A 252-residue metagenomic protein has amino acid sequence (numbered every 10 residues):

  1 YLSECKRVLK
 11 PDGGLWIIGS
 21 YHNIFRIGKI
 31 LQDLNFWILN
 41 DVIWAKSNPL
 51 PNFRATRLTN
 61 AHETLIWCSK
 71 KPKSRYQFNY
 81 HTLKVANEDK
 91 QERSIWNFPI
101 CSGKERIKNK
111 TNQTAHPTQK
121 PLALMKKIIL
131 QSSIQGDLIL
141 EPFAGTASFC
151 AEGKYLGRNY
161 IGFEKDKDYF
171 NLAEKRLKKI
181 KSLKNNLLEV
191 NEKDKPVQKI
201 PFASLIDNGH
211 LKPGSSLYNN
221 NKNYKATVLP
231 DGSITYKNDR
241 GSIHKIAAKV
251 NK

Functional and structural regions predicted by a protein language model:
Y1-F163, F170: Core catalytic lobe of class I
D33, Q131, R176-K179, K249: Active-site catalytic microenvironments for nucleophilic, acid-base chemistry
F36-D41, T111-Q113, V190, L205-N208 (+1 more regions): N-terminal start-of-chain detector that recognizes signal peptides and the immediate post-cleavage beginning
Y80-L83, K184-K193: Short, flexible loop/turn segments with low-complexity composition
S133, K154-Y155, K178, D239 (+1 more regions): Hydrophobic alpha-helix feature that most strongly marks membrane-spanning transmembrane helices and their immediate
N159, K167, L172, E192-K252: Intrinsically disordered, charged low-complexity linkers and terminal tails that flank or connect structured domains
E174-L188: Short, conserved SAM-binding/catalytic segment of Class I S-adenosyl-L-methionine-dependent methyltransferases
